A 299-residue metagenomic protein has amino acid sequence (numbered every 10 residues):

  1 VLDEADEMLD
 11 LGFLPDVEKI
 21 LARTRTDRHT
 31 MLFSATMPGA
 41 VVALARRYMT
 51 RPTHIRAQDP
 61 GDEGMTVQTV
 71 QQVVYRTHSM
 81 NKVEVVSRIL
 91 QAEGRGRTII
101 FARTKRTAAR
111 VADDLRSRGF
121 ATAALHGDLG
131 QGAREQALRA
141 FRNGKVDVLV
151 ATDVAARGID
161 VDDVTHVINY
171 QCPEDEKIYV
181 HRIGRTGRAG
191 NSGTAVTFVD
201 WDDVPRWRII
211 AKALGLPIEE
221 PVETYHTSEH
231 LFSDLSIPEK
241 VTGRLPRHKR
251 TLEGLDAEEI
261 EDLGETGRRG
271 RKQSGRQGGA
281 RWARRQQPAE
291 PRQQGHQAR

Functional and structural regions predicted by a protein language model:
V1-R244, H248-K249: Conserved helicase RecA-like core
E229-R299: Basic Arg/Gly/Lys-rich low-complexity intrinsically disordered segments
